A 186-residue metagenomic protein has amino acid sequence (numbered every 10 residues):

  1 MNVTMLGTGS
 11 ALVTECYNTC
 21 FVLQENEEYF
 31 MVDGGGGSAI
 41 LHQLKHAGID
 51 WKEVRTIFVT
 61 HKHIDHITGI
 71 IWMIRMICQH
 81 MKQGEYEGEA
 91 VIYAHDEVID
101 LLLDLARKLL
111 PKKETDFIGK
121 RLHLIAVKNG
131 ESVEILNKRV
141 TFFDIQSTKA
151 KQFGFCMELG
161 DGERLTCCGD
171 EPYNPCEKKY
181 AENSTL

Functional and structural regions predicted by a protein language model:
M1-A47, K151-G169: Conserved beta-strand hairpin/beta-sheet module of binuclear metal-dependent hydrolase folds, prominently
V13-E15, G88, D96, D104 (+2 more regions): Active-site-proximal loop/helix segment associated with metal-binding centers of metalloenzymes
Y17, Q43-K45, I70-W72, L105-A106 (+1 more regions): Short amphipathic alpha-helical segments
F21, L44, I70-M73, L102 (+2 more regions): Generic structural signal for conserved hydrophobic packing positions in ordered secondary structure
M31-G35, V54-H61, D65, G69 (+2 more regions): Active-site neighborhood of phospho(di)ester-bond hydrolases with catalytic His/Asp-centered motifs
S38-A90, T185: Active-site metal-binding motif and surrounding structural segment of the metallo-beta-lactamase
L41-H42, T68, D100-L103, P175: Alpha-helical elements of the RecA-like P-loop NTPase motor core of helicases
H80-H123: Acidic/polar short surface loop at catalytic or gating sites that assists cofactor/ion binding and chemistry
